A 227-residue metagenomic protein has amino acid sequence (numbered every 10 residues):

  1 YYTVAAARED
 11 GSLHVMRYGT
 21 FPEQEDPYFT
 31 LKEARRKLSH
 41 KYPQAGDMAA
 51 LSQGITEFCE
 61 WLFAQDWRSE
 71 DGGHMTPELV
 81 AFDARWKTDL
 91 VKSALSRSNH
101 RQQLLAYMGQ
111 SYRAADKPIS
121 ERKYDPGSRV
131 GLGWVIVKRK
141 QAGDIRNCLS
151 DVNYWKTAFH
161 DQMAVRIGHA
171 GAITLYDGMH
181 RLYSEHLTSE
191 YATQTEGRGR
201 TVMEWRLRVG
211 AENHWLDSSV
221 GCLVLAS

Functional and structural regions predicted by a protein language model:
Y1-L79: Nucleic-acid-processing active sites and adjacent nucleic-acid-binding tracks, predominantly divalent metal-dependent
G73, E78, R85-S227: C-terminal nuclease/phosphodiesterase catalytic domains that cleave nucleic-acid phosphodiester bonds
